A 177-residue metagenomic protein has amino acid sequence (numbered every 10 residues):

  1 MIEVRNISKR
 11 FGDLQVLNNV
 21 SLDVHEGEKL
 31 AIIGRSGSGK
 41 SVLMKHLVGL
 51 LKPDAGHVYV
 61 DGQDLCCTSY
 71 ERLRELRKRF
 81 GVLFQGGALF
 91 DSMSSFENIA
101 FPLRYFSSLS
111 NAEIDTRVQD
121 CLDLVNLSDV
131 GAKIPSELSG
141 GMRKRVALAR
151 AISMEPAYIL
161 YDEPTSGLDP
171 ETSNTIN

Functional and structural regions predicted by a protein language model:
V48: Helix-to-loop junction immediately C-terminal to a conserved catalytic motif
Q63-D64, N111-D129: Conserved ABC ATPase "signature" region
M93-F101: Short coil-to-helix segment of the ABC ATPase nucleotide-binding domain corresponding to the Q-loop/switch region
I134-L138, M142: Conserved ABC ATPase signature
S153-A157: A short, proline-enriched helix->beta-strand linker immediately N-terminal to the Walker B motif in ABC-type P-loop
I159-D162: Catalytic Walker B motif of ABC-type/P-loop ATPase nucleotide-binding domains
P170-T172: Helix N-cap at the start of a conserved alpha-helix in ABC-type nucleotide-binding domains
